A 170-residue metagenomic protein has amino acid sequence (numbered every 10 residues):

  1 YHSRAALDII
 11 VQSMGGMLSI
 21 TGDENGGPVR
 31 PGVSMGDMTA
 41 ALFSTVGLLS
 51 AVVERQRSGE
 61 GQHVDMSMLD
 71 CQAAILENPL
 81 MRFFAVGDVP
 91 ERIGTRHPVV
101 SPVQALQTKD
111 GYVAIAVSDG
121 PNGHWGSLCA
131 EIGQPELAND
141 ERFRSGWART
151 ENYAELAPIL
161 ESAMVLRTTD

Functional and structural regions predicted by a protein language model:
Y1-A114, S118: Active-site-adjacent "lid/gating" segments in soluble enzymes
P102-D170: Aromatic-enriched alpha-helical interface/lid elements that frame and gate functional surfaces
